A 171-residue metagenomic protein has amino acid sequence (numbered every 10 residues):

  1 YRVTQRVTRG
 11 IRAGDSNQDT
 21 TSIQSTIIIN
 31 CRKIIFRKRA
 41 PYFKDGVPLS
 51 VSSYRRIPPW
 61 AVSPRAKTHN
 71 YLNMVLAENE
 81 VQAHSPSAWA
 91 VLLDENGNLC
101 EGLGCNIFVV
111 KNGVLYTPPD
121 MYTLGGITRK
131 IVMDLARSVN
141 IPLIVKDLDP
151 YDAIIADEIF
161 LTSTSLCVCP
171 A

Functional and structural regions predicted by a protein language model:
Y1-D15: Short, glycine/charge-rich beta-strand/loop segments that flank catalytic centers and engage negatively charged groups
A13-A171: Helix-start/capping segments and mature chain N-termini
